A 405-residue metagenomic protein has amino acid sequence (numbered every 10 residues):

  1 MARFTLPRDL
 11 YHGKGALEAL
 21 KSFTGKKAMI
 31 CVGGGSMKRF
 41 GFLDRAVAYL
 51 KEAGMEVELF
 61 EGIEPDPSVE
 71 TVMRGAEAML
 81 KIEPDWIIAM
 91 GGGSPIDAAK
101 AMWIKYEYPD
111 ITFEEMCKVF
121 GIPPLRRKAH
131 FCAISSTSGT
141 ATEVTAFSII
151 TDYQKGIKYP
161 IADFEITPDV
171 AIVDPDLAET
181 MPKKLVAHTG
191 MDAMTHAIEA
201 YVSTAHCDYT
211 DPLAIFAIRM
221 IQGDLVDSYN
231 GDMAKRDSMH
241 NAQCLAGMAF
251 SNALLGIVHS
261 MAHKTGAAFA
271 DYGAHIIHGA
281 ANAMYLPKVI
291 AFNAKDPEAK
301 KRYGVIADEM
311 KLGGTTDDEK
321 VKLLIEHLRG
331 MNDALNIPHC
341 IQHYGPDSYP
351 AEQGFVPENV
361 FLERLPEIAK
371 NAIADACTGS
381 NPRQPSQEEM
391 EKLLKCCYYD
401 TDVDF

Functional and structural regions predicted by a protein language model:
M1-W86, I341: ATP/NTP phosphate-donor binding region
G34-G35, T137, V289: Residue-level signal for short, function-critical loop segments
R74-A76, P95-P109, V144-T145: Short Gly/Thr/Asp-enriched flexible loops that form oxyanion-binding sites at enzyme active sites
P84-K100, S136-T142, H275-I276: Glycine/serine-rich anion-binding loops at beta->alpha junctions that coordinate negatively charged ligand groups
E107-H206, K301-V305: A glycine/threonine-rich phosphate-anchoring loop and its flanking beta-alpha core in nucleotide/phosphate-binding
A200-H327: Active-site segments that bind and position negatively charged phosphate/pyrophosphate groups
A307-F405: C-terminal charged capping/lid subdomain of soluble metabolic enzymes
